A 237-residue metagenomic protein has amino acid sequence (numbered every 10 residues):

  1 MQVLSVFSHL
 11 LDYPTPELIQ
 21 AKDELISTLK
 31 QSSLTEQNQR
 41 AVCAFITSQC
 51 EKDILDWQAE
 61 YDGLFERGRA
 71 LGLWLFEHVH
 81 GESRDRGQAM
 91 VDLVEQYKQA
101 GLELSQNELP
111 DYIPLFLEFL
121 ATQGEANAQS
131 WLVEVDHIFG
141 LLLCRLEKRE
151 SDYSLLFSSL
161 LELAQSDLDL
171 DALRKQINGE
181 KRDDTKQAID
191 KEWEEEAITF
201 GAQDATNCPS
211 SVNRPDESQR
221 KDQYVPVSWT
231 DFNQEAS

Functional and structural regions predicted by a protein language model:
M1-Y112, L117-S237: Charged, alpha-helix-forming regions
